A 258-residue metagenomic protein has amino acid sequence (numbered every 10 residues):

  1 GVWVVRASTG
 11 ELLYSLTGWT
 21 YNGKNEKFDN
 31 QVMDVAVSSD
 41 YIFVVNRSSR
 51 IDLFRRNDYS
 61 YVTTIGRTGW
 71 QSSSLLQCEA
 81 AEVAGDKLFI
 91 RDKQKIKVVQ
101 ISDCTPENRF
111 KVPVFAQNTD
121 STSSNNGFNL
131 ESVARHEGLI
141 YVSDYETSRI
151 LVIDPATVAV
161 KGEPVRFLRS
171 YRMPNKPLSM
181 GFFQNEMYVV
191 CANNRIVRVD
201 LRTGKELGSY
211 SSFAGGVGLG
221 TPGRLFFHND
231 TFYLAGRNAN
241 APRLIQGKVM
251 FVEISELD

Functional and structural regions predicted by a protein language model:
W3, R50-L53, K95-Q100, R149-V152 (+2 more regions): Structural motif
V5-R6, V44-S49, I90-Q94, V142-S148 (+2 more regions): Conserved beta-strand positions in repeat-built beta-propeller and related beta-rich domains
R6-G10, R55-S60, Q100-T105, D154-A159 (+2 more regions): Short loop/turn segments that connect beta-strands within beta-propeller blades
L12-T20, Y61-T68, E107-N118, V160-R172 (+2 more regions): Beta-propeller fold detector
Y21-V37, W70-A84, A116-H136, S170-Q184 (+1 more regions): Beta-rich, blade/repeat-based domains predominating in secreted/periplasmic proteins but also intracellular
E107-A192: Eukaryotic tandem repeat interaction scaffolds
L219-D258: Blade-level signature of beta-propeller repeat domains, shared across WD40, Kelch, NHL, RCC1 and BNR/Asp-box propellers
